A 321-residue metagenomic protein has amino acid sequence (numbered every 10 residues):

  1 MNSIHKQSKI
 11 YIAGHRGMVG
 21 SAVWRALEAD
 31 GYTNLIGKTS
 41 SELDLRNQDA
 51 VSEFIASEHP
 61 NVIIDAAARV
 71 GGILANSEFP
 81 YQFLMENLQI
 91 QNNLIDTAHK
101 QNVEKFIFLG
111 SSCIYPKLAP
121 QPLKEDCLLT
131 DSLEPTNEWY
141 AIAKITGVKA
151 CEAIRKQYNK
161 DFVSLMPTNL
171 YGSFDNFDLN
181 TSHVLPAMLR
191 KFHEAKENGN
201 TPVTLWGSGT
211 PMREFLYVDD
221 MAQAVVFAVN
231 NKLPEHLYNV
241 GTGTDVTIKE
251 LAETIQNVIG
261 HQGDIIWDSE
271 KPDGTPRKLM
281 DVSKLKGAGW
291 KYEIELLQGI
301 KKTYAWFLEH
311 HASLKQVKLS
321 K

Functional and structural regions predicted by a protein language model:
A13-M18, A22-D30, E194-K321: C-terminal substrate-binding subdomain of Rossmann-fold SDR/epimerase-dehydratase oxidoreductases
E28-E53: Adenosine-cofactor binding site in Rossmann-like domains, unifying the SAM/SAH pocket of S-adenosylmethionine-dependent
Q48-L88, T97-K100, K117: NAD(P)H-binding glycine-rich loop region in Rossmannoid oxidoreductase-like domains and their noncatalytic homologs
I73, F108-L123, W139-I145, Q157 (+1 more regions): Conserved catalytic-site region of short-chain dehydrogenase/reductase
L84, L88, T136-V148, D178-P186 (+2 more regions): Short-chain dehydrogenase/reductase
N92-N137: Conserved Rossmann-fold NAD(P)-dependent oxidoreductase catalytic core, especially the SDR/UDP-sugar
I114-P116, W139, V163-A187, P211-M212: Flexible, glycine-rich beta-alpha linker
P135-T168, A187-N198: Active-site Tyr-X1-5-Lys
